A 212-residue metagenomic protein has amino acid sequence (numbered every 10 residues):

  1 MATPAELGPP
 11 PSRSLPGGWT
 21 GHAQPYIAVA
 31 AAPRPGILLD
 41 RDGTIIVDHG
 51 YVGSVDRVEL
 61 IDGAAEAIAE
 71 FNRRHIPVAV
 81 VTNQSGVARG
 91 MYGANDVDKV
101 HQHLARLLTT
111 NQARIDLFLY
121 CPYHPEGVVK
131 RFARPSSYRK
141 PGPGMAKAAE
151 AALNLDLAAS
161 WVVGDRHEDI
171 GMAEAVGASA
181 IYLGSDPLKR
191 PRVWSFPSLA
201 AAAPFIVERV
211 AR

Functional and structural regions predicted by a protein language model:
M1-I37, A94-L117, P125-V162, R166-R212: Asp-based, Mg2+/Mn2+-dependent phosphohydrolase catalytic module
G8-A79: Active-site neighborhood of HAD-like aspartate-dependent phosphohydrolases
I45-D62, V87-D96, T110-A113, V129-S137: Metal-dependent phosphoesterase signature
V55, A65, I76-V81, M91 (+3 more regions): Short Lys/Arg-rich amphipathic alpha-helical segments
T82-V87, C121-P125: Short linear capping/connector segments at secondary-structure termini
